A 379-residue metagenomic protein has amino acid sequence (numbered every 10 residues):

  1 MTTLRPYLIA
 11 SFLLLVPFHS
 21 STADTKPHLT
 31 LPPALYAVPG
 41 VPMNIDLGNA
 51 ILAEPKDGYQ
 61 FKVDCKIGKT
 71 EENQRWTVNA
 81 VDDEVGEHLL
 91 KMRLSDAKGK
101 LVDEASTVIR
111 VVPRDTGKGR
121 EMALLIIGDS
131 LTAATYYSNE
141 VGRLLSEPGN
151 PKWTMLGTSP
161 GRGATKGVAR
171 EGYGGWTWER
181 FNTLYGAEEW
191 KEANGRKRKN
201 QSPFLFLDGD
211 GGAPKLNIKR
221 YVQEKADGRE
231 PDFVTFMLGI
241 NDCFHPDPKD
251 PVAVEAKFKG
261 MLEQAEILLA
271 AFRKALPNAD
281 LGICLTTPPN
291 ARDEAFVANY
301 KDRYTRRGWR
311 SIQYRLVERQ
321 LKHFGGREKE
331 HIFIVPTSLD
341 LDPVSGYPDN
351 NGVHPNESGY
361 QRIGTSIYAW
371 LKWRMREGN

Functional and structural regions predicted by a protein language model:
I9-P17: Bacterial N-terminal signal peptides
A23-K118: Beta-strand-enriched, solvent-exposed domains that form extended recognition/catalytic surfaces
I109-A133, L156-G157: Low-complexity, Pro/Ser/Thr- and charge-rich linker/hinge segments at domain boundaries
R120-A123, P148-T154, R229-T235, L276-G282 (+2 more regions): Loop/turn elements at helix/coil->beta-strand transitions in domains of secreted/extracellular proteins
L125, A133-V252: Conserved SGNH/GDSL esterase-like catalytic core that processes O-acyl groups on lipids and polysaccharides
I127-L131, L156-G161, F236-N241, C284-P288 (+2 more regions): Active-site-proximal beta-strand/loop segments in catalytic clefts of secreted hydrolases
L262, L269, A279, P289-P336 (+1 more regions): Substrate-gating cap/lid alpha-helix
P348-N379: Histidine-centered active-site loop/cap adjacent to the catalytic His in serine esterases/O-acetyl transfer systems
